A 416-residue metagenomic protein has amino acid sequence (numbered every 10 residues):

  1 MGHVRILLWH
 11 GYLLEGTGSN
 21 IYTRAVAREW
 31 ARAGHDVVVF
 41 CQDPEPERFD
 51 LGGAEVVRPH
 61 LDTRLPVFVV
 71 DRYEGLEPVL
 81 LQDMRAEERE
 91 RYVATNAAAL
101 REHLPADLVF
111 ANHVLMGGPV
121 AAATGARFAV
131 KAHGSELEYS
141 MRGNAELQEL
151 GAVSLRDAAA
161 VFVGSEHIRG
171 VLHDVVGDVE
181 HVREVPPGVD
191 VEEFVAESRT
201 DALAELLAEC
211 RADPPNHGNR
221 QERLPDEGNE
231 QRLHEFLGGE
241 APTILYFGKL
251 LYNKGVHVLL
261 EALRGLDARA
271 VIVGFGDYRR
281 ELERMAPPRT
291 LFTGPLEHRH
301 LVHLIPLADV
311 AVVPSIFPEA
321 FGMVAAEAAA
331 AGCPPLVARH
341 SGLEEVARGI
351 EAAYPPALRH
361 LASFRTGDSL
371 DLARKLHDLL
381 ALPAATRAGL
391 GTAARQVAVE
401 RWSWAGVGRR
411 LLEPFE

Functional and structural regions predicted by a protein language model:
M1-H60, R264, A405: N-terminal subdomain of nucleotide-sugar transferases
G2, V39-H103: A conserved catalytic-core segment of Leloir-type glycosyltransferases
I21, P242, Y246-G265, D277-R280 (+1 more regions): A conserved mid-protein helix/loop that constitutes part of the nucleotide-sugar donor-binding site
A159, P306-A320, C333: Acidic donor-binding loop of glycosyltransferase active sites
H167, G188: Carbohydrate-associated surface elements
L207-N216, E344-D378: Change "using UDP/GDP/dTDP sugars" to "using nucleotide sugars
A241, I272, R280-H303: Nucleotide-activated donor-binding/catalytic signature segment of Leloir-type glycosyltransferases, i.e., the conserved
A385-E400: A short, well-ordered alpha-helix in the C-terminal region of glycosyltransferases
